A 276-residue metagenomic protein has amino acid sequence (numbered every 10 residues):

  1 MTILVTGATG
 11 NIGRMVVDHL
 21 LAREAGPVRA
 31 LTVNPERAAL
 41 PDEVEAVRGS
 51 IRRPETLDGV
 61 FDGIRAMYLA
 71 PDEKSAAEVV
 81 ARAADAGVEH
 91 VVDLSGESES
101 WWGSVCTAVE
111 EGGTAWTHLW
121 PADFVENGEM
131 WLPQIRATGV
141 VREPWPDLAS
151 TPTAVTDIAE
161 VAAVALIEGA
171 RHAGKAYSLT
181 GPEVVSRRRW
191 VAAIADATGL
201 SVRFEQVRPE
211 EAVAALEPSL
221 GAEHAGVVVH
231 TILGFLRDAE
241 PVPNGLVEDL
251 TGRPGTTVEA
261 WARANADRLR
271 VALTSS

Functional and structural regions predicted by a protein language model:
T2-G26: N-terminal Rossmann NAD(P)H-binding glycine-rich loop of SDR-like oxidoreductase domains
R48-R65: Conserved Rossmann-fold cofactor-binding substructure of NAD(P)-dependent oxidoreductases
A70-S150: Glycine-/Pro-rich loop/turn segments that contact NAD(P) or position catalytic residues in Rossmann-like domains
G128-P133, A165-A176, A239-P241, V271: Glycine/proline-rich active-site loop of Rossmann-fold NAD(P)-dependent oxidoreductases
P144-A165, K175: Substrate-positioning beta->alpha
W145-L148, Y177-V184, G199, V207 (+1 more regions): Glycine-rich Rossmann NAD(P)(H)-binding loop
A193-R237, T274-S276: Terminal hydrophobic/aromatic helix or amphipathic segment near a protein terminus
T251-S276: Amphipathic terminal alpha-helices
